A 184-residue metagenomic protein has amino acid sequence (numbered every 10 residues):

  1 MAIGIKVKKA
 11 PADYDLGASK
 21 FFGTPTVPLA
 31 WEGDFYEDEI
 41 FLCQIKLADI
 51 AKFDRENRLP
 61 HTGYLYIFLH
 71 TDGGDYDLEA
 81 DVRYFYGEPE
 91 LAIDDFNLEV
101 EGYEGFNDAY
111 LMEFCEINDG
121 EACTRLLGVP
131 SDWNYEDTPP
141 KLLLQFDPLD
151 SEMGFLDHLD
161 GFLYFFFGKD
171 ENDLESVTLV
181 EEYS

Functional and structural regions predicted by a protein language model:
M1-S184: Preference for intrinsically disordered or flexible, low-complexity segments and adjacent hinge/connector residues
